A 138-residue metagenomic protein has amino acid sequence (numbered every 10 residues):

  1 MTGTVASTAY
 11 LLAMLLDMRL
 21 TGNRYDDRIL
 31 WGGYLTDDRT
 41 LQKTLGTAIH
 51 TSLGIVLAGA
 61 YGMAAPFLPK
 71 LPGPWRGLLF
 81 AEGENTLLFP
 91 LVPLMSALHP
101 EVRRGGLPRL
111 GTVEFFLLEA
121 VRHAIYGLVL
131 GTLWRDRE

Functional and structural regions predicted by a protein language model:
M1-E138: Short amphipathic, positively biased membrane-proximal segments that drive organelle/inner-membrane targeting
